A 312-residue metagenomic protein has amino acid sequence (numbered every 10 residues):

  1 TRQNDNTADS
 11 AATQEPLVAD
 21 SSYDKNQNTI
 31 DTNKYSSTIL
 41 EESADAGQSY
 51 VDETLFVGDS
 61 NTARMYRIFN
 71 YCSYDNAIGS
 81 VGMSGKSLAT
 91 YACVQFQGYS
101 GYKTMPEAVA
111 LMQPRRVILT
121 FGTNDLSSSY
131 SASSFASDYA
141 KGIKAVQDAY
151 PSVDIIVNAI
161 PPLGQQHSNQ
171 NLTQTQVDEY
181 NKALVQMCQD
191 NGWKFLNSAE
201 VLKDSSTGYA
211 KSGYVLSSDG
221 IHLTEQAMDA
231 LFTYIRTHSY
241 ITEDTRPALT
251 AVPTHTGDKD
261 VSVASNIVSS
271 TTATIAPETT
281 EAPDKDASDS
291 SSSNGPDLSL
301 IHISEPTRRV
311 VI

Functional and structural regions predicted by a protein language model:
T1-A19, I143-Y150, D154-I155, L184 (+5 more regions): Gram-positive cell-envelope targeting signals
T1-D5, A44-G47, R64, M105-E107 (+8 more regions): Extracellular glycan-modifying ectodomains
R2-E53, P247-P283, S288-S292: N-terminal, intrinsically disordered, polar/charged segments of Gram-positive cell-envelope systems that serve as
A44-S137: Conserved SGNH/GDSL esterase-like catalytic core that processes O-acyl groups on lipids and polysaccharides
T54-F56, R116-T120, D154-A159, K194-N197: Structural recognition of the beta-strand scaffold that forms the well-ordered cores of secreted hydrolase catalytic
T123-N124, Q147-D178: Active-site segments of SGNH/GDSL-like serine hydrolases that catalyze O-acetyl group transfer/hydrolysis on lipids
L163-V268: Catalytic His-Asp segment of secreted/periplasmic serine-dependent ester chemistry enzymes
I301-I312: Single conserved hydrophobic/aromatic residue that forms the stacking wall/gate of nucleotide- or nucleobase-binding
